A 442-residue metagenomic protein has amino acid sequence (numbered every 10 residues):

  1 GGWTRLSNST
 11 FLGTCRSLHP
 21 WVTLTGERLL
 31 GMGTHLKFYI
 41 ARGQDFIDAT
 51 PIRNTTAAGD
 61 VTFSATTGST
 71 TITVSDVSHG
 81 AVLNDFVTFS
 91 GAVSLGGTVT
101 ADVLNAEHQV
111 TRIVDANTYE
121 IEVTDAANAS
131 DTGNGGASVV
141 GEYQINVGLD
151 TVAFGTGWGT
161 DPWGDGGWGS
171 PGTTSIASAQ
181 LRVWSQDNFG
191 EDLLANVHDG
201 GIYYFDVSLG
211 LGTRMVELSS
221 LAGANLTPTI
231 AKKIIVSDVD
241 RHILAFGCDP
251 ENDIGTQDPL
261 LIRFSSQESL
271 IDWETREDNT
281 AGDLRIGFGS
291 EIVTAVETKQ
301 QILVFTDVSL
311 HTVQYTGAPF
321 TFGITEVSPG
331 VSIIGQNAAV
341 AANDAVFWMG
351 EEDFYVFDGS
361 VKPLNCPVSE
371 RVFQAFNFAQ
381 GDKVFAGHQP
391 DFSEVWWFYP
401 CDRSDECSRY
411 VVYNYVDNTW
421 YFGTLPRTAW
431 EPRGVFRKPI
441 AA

Functional and structural regions predicted by a protein language model:
G1-T55, Q144-T173, L194, Y204 (+2 more regions): N-terminal beta-propeller domains
R28-P51, N117-T124, G200-V216, N252 (+2 more regions): Short, surface-exposed terminal/edge motifs of secreted or surface/virion proteins that either
M32, G68-D76, Y119-V123, L193 (+2 more regions): Generic recognition of long tandem-repeat/solenoid scaffolds
G33, A179-L181, S185-I202: Elongated alpha-helical scaffolds
T34, R42-Q44, S75-G80, E122-S130 (+4 more regions): Secondary-structure transition/turn motif
D48-R182, L209-L226: Small/polar beta-strand repeat architecture
S290-A442: Beta-sheet-dominated scaffold domains
